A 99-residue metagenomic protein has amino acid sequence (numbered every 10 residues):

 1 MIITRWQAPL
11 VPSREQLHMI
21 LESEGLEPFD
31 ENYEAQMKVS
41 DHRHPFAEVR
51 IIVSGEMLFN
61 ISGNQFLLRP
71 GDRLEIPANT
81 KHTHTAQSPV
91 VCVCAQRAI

Functional and structural regions predicted by a protein language model:
M1-E31: A short, N-terminal "cap"/entry segment at the start of jelly-roll beta-barrel domains of the cupin/DSBH fold
W6, I61, R73, C92-C94: Anionic, Ser/Thr-rich low-complexity intrinsically disordered regions
H18-I20, K38-H44, I61, T85-A86: Short histidine-centered beta-strand/loop micro-motifs that create catalytic or ligand/metal-coordination sites
E27-H44, A78: Conserved short histidine dyad/triad with adjacent acidic residue
R43-F59: Short, conserved beta-strand element in jelly-roll/cupin
S62-A78: Short acidic-glycine-tyrosine-enriched beta hairpin
A78-I99: Ligand-binding loop in jelly-roll beta-barrel domains
